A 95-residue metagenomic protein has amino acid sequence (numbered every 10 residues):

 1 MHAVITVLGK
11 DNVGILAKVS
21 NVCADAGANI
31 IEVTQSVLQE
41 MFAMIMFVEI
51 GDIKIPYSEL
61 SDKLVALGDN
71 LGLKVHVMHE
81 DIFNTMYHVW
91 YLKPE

Functional and structural regions predicted by a protein language model:
M1-K10: Short glycine-/aliphatic-rich beta-strand segments at the starts of folded cytosolic domains
N12-I30: Short amphipathic alpha-helix segments
G14-I15, M41, I55: Residues that form or flank phosphate/diphosphate-binding pockets in enzymes that use nucleotide phosphates
V19-C23, Y57-D69: Short amphipathic alpha-helices in soluble, non-transmembrane regions that often serve as interface/regulatory elements
D25, I53-K54: Non-catalytic terminal and connector segments of soluble metabolic enzymes
I30-E32, V65-D81: Conserved short beta-strand edge segments in small beta-sheet-based binding/regulatory domains
I31-G51: Short, charge-patterned binding micro-sites
I82-E95: Short, low-order "capping/linker" segments at domain edges
